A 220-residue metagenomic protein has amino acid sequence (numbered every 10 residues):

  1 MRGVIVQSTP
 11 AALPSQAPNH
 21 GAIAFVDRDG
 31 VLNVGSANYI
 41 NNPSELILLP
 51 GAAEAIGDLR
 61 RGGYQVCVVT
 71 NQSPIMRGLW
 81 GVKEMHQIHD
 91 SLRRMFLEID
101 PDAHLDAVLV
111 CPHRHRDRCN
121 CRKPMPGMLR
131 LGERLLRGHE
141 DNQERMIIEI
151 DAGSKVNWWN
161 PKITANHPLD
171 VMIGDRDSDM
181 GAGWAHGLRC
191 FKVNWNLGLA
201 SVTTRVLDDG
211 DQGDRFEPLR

Functional and structural regions predicted by a protein language model:
M1-A24, K83, D90-A103, R116-R220: Asp-based, Mg2+/Mn2+-dependent phosphohydrolase catalytic module
M1-C67: Active-site neighborhood of HAD-like aspartate-dependent phosphohydrolases
I23, R28-L49, I75-E84, E98-P101 (+1 more regions): Metal-dependent phosphoesterase signature
D27, A55-D58, S73, L135 (+1 more regions): Short alpha-helical scaffold segments that flank and stabilize functional sites
N33-S36, N71-Q72, N157-N160: A short alpha-helix capping/helix-coil boundary motif
S36, C67-T70, E144, N194: Short loop/turn and capping residues at structural boundaries
A52, I56-H89, D102-D117: Substrate-recognition element of Asp-dependent hydrolases with the DxDx(T/V) motif
